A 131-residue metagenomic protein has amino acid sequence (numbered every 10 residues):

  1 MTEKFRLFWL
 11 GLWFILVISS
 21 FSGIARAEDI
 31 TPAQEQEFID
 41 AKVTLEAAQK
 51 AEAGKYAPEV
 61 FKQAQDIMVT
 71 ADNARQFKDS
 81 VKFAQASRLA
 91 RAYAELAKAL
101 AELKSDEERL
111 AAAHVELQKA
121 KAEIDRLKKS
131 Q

Functional and structural regions predicted by a protein language model:
T2-L7, F21-Q131: Long, charged/polar, soluble alpha-helical segments
W9-S20: Bacterial N-terminal signal peptides
